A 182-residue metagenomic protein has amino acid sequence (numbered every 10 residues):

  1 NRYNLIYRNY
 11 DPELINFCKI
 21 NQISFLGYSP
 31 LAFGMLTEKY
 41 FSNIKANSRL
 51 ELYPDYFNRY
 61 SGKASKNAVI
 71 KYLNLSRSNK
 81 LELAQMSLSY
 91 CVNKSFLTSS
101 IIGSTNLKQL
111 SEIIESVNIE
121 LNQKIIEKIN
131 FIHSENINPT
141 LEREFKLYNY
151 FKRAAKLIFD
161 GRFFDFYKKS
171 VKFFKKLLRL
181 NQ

Functional and structural regions predicted by a protein language model:
N1-F131, K156, D165, K172-F174: Beta/alpha (TIM)-barrel catalytic core signal, keyed to glycine-rich beta->alpha loops juxtaposed to Asp/Glu that bind
S76-R77, I129-L141, F145: Soluble, non-transmembrane catalytic domains of enzymes that act on hydrophobic metabolites at membranes
L121, H133-I137, L178: C-terminal alpha-helix/helix-terminus motif
R143-Q182: Membrane-proximal basic amphipathic "stem/tether" segments
